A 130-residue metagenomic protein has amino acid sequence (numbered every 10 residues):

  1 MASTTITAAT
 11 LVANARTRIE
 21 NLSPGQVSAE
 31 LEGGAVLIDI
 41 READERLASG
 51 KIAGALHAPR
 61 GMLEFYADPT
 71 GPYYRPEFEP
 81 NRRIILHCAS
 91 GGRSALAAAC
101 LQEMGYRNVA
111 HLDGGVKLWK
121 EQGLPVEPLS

Functional and structural regions predicted by a protein language model:
M1-V36, A43-R83, G92-S130: Rhodanese-like catalytic fold shared by cysteine-dependent sulfurtransferases and DSP/PTP-type phosphatases
H87: Short, surface-exposed ligand- or partner-binding patches at beta-edge/loop junctions that are enriched in aromatics
